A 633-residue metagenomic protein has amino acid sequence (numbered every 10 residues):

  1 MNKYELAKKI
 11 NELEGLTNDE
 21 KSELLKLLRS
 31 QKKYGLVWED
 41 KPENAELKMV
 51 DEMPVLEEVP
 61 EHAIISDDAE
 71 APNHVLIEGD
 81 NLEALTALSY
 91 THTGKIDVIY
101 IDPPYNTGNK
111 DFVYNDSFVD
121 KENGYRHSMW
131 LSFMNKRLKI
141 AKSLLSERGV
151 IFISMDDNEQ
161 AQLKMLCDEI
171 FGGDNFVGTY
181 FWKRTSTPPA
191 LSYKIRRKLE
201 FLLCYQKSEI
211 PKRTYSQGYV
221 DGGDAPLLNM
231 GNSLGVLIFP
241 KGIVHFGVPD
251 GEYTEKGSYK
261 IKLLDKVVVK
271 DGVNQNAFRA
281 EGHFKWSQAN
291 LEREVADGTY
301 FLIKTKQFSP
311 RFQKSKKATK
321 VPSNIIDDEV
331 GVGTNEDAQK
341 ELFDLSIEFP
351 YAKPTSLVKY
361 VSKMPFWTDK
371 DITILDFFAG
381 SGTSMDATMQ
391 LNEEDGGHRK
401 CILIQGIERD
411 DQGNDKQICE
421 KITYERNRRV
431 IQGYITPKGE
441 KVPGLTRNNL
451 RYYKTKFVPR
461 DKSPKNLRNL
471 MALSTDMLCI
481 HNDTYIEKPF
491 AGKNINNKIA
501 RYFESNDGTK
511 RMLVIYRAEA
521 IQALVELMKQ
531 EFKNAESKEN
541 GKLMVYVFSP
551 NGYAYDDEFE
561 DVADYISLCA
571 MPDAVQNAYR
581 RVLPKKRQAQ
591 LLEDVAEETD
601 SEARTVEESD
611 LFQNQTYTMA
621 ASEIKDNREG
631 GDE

Functional and structural regions predicted by a protein language model:
M1-E46, K266-F301, V514-Y516, K529 (+3 more regions): Coupling/switch/interface segments within P-loop NTPase motor domains and analogous charged loops in nucleic-acid
M1-Y100, G108-W130, K136, N551-G552 (+3 more regions): DnaQ-like (DEDDh/DEDDy) 3′-5′ exonuclease domain used for proofreading and 3′-end trimming on nucleic acids
A45, N123-L131, Q160, P354-I435: Conserved S-adenosyl-L-methionine
G94-F112, C167, I374-M389: Conserved proline-anchored active-site loop of SAM-dependent methyltransferases that bridges a beta-strand
H127-T179, C419-G439: Conserved Class I SAM-dependent methyltransferase catalytic core
T187-P249, P464-L473: Flexible, glycine-/basic-rich loop-and-beta segments that form/coincide with the SAM-dependent methyltransferase
Y219-D344, K353-D371, S381, A387: Segments forming glycine/polar-rich beta-alpha architectures that bind adenosine-containing cofactors
Q390-E633: PRPP-dependent phosphoribosyltransferase catalytic core
